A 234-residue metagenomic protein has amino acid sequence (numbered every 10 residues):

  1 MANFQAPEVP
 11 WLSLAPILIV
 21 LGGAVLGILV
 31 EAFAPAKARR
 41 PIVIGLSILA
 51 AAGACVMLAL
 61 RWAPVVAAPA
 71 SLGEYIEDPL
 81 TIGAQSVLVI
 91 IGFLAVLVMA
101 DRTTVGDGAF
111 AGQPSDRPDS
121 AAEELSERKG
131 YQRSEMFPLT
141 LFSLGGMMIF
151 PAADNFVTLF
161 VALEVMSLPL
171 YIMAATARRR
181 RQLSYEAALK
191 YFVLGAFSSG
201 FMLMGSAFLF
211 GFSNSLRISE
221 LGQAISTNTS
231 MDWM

Functional and structural regions predicted by a protein language model:
M1-M234: Alpha-helical transmembrane segments of multi-pass membrane proteins predominantly involved in bioenergetics
